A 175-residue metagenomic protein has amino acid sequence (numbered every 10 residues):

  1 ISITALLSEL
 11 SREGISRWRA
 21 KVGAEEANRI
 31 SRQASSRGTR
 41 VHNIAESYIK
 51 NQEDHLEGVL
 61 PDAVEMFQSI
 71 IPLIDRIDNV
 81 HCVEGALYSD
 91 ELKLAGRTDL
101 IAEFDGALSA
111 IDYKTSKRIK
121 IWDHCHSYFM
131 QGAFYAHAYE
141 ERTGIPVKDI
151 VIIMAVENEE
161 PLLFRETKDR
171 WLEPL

Functional and structural regions predicted by a protein language model:
I1-A95: Metal-dependent nuclease catalytic cores that hydrolyze phosphodiester bonds in DNA/RNA, characterized by
C82-L175: Mg2+/Mn2+-dependent nuclease catalytic core
